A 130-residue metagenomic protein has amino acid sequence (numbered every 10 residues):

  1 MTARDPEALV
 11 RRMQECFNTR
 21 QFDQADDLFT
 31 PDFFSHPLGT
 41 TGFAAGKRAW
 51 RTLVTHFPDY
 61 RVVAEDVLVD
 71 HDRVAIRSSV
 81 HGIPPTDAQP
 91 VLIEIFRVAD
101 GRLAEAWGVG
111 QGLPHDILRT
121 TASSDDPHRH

Functional and structural regions predicted by a protein language model:
M1-H130: C-terminal and inter-domain tail/linker signature
